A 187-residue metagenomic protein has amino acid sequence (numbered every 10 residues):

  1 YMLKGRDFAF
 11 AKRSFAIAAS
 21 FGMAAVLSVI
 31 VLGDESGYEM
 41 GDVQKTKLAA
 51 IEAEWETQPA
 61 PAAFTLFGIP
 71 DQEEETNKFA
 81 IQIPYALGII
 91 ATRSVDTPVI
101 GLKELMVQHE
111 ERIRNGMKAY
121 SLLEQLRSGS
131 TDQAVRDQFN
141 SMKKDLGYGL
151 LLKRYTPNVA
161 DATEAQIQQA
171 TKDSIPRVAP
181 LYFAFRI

Functional and structural regions predicted by a protein language model:
Y1-I187: Polytopic transmembrane helical bundles with strong interfacial aromatic enrichment
